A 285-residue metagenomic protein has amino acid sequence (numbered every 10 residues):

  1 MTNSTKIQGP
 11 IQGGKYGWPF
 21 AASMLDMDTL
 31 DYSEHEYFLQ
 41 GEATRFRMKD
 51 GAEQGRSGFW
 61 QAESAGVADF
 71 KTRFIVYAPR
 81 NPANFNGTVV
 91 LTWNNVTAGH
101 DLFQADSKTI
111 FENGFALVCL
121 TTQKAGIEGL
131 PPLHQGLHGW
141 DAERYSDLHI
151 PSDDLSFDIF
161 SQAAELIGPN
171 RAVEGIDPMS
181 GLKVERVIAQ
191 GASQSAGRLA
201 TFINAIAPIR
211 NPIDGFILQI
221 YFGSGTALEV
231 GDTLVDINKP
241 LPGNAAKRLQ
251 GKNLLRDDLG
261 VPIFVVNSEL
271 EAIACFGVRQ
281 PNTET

Functional and structural regions predicted by a protein language model:
M1-T97, F103-A105, A207: Catalytic-loop region of hydrolases
D28, I75-F85, S107-T109, I167-V187 (+2 more regions): Surface-exposed acidic, glycine-flexible loop patches that form ligand/cofactor-binding and adhesion interfaces
Y37-L39, T88-T92, A116-T121, I188-G191 (+2 more regions): Structural recognition of the beta-strand scaffold that forms the well-ordered cores of secreted hydrolase catalytic
M48-Q54, F85-N86, H100-A105, L120-T122 (+5 more regions): Short, solvent-exposed loop/turn and secondary-structure capping segments
T72, P79, S107, I188 (+5 more regions): Ligand-binding pocket scaffold of soluble enzyme catalytic domains
N94-V96, F111, L117-L166, G175-M179 (+1 more regions): Cap/lid segment of the alpha/beta-hydrolase catalytic domain
I176, K183-I237: Primarily recognizes the serine-hydrolase "nucleophile elbow" in alpha/beta-hydrolase and SGNH/GDSL folds
T226-T285: The feature captures the conserved acid-bearing segment of alpha/beta-hydrolase catalytic domains
